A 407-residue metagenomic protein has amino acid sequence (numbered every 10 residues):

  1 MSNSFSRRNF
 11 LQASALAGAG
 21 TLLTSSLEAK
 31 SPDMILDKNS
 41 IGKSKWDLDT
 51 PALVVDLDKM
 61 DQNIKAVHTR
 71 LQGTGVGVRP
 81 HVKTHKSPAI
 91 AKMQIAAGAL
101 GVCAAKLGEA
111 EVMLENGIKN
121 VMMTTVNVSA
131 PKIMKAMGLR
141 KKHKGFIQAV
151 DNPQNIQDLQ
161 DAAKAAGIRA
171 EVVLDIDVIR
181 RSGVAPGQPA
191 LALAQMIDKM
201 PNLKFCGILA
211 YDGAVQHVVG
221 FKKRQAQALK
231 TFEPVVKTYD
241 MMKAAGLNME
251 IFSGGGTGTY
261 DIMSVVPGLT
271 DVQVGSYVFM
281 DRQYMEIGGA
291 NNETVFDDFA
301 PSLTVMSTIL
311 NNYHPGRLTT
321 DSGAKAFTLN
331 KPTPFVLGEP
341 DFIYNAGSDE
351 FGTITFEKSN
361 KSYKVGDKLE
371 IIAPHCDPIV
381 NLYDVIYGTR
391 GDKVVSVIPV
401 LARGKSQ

Functional and structural regions predicted by a protein language model:
M1-G18: N-terminal secretory signal peptides and thylakoid transit peptides that target proteins across membranes
R7, L11, Y313-Q407: C-terminal accessory subdomain/extension
T24-G73, V102: C-terminal segment of N-terminal export signals and the immediately downstream linker at the start of the mature
S44-D56, N120-M123, M137-Q148, V219-L229 (+1 more regions): Glycine-rich tight-turn/loop motif centered on a GG-T
M60, K83, M113, L174 (+5 more regions): Conserved, mostly hydrophobic/aromatic
H81-H217: Active-site-proximal beta-alpha core segment in soluble small-molecule metabolic enzymes
R169, D177-G289: Active-site loop/helix belt of alpha/beta enzymes
Y260-L337: Active-site loop ensemble at the mouth of alpha/beta enzyme cores that anchors a bound cofactor
